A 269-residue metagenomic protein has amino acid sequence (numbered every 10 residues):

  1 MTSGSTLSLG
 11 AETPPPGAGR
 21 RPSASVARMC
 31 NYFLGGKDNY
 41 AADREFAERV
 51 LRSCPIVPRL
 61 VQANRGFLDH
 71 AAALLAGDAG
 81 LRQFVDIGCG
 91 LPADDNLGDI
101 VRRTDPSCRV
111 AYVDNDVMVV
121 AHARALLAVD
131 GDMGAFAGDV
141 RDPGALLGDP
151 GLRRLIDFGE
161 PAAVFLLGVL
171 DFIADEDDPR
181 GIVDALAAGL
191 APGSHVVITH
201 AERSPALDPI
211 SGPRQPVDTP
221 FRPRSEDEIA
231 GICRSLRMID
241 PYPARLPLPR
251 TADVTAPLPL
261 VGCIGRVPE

Functional and structural regions predicted by a protein language model:
M1-G138, D142-L155, A187: Rossmann-like AdoMet
A71, I182-L186, E228-I229: A general structural detector for well-ordered alpha-helical segments in enzyme core domains, enriched
A128, A191, R234: Short conserved AdoMet
F136, A162-L166, I182-V183, G189-A201: Conserved beta-strand signature within the Rossmann-like core of class I S-adenosyl-L-methionine
V140-R141, P150-R180, L186: A short SAM/SAH-binding and catalytic strip from SAM-dependent methyltransferases
R203-D218: Short, glycine-/aromatic-enriched active-site segment of Class I SAM-dependent methyltransferases
T219-P243: Short alpha-helix
Y242, P247-E269: Core SAM-dependent methyltransferase catalytic element
